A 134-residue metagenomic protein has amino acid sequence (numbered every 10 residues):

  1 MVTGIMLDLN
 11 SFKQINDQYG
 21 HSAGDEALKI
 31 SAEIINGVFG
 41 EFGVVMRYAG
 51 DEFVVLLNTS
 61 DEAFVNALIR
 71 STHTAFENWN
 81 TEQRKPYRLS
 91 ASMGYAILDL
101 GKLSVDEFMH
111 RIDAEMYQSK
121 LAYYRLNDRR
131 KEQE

Functional and structural regions predicted by a protein language model:
M1-T3, N10-G40, M46-G50, V54-V55 (+3 more regions): Conserved long alpha-helical elements within nucleotide-processing catalytic cores of c-di-GMP signaling and class III
I5, L56, G94: Conserved Rossmann-like nucleotide-binding pocket used by diverse enzymes that bind dinucleotide cofactors
L9, T59, M93: Residues immediately flanking
F42-V44, T81-R84: Short beta-strand/turn micro-motifs at beta-sheet edges
V55-S60, I97-D99: Short beta-strand-to-loop capping motifs
N66-H73, E77, Q83-R84, L98-K131: Catalytic-core segments of nucleotide cyclases and related cyclic-nucleotide turnover enzymes
Y87-S92: PAS and PAS-like sensory/regulatory domains
